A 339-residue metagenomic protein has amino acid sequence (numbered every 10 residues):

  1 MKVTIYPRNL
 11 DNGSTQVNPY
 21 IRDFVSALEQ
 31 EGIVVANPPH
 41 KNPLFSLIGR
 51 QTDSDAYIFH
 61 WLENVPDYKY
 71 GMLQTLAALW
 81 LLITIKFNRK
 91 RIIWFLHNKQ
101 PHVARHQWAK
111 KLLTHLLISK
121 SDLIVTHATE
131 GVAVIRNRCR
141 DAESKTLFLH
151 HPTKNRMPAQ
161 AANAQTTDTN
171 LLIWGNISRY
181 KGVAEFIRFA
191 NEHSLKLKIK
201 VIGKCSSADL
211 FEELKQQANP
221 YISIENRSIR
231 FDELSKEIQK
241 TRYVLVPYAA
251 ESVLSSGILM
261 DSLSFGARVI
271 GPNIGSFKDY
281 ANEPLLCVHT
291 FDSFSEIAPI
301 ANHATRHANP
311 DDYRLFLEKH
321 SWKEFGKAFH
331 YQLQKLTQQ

Functional and structural regions predicted by a protein language model:
S119-N137, D141-P158: Donor nucleotide-sugar binding/catalytic pocket of nucleotide-sugar-dependent glycosyltransferases
N163-K181, I187-N191, I199-I202: Conserved donor-binding/catalytic core segment of Leloir-type glycosyltransferases
K198-F211, R227: Glycosyltransferase donor-sugar binding loop
F211-D232, E237-K240: Nucleotide-activated donor-binding/catalytic signature segment of Leloir-type glycosyltransferases, i.e., the conserved
L245, R268-G271: Short hydrophobic beta-strand element within catalytic cores of glycosyltransferases and related nucleotide-activated
V246-M260, I274, K278-D279: Nucleotide-sugar-dependent
K278-H303: Change "using UDP/GDP/dTDP sugars" to "using nucleotide sugars
D292-A298, T305-T337: A charged, aromatic-enriched C-terminal amphipathic alpha-helix characteristic of glycosyltransferases across folds
